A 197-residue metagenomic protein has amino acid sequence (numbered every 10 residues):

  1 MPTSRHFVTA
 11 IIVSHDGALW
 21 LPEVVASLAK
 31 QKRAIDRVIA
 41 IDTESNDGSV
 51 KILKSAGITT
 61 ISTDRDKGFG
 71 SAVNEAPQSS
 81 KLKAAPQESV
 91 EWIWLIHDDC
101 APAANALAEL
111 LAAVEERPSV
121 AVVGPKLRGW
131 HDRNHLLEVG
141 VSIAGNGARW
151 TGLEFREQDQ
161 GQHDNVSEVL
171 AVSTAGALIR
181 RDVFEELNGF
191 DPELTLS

Functional and structural regions predicted by a protein language model:
F7-T9, R37: Cell-envelope/extracellular polymer assembly enzymes that use nucleotide-activated donors
I12-E23, E44: Active-site beta-to-alpha loop of glycosyltransferases that engages the nucleotide-sugar donor
A26-I35: Short, acidic, metal-binding catalytic loop of nucleotide-sugar glycosyltransferases
D42-V50, R65: A conserved acidic beta->alpha catalytic loop
T63-A84: Glycine-rich, basic loop-to-helix element that forms the pyrophosphate-binding segment of sugar-nucleotide handling
E88-A101: Short beta-strand-to-loop acidic/aromatic patch adjacent to the donor-nucleotide binding site
A101-A144: Conserved donor NDP-sugar-binding/catalytic core segment of glycosyltransferases
L136, R156-I179, E193-S197: A recurrent flexible, glycine/aromatic-enriched loop bordering the glycosyltransferase active site that acts as
